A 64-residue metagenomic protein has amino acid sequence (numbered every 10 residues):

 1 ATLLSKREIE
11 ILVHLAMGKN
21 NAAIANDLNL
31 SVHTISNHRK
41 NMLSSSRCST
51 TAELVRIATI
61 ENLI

Functional and structural regions predicted by a protein language model:
A1-H14: Regulatory hinge/linker segments at domain boundaries that couple sensory/effector modules to output domains
L12-M17, L28, I57: Short alpha-helical segment immediately N-terminal to, or the first helix within, an HTH/HTH-like DNA-binding domain
H14, S46-R47, L63: Enrichment for repetitive, rod-forming helical segments
N20-E53: Recognition helix of helix-turn-helix DNA-binding domains
I57-I64: Intrinsically disordered, low-complexity basic tails/linkers immediately adjacent to helix-turn-helix/homeobox/MYB/SANT
